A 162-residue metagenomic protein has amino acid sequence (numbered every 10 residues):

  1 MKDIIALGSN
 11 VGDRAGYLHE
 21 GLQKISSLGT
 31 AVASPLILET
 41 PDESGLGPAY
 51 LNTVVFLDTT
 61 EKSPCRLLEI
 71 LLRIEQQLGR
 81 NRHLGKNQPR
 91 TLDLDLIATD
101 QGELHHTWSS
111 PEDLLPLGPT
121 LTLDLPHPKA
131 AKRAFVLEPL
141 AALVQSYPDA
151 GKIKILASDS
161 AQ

Functional and structural regions predicted by a protein language model:
M1-P41: N-terminal beta1-alpha1 ligand-phosphate binding loop
G8, D58-T60: Solvent-exposed residues in well-ordered beta-strands and their adjoining turns, especially edge/terminal strands
P35, D42-L51, E61-Q162: Flexible, gly/pro- and Lys/Arg-enriched active-site loops
V55: Short basic (Lys/Arg) and small-residue
